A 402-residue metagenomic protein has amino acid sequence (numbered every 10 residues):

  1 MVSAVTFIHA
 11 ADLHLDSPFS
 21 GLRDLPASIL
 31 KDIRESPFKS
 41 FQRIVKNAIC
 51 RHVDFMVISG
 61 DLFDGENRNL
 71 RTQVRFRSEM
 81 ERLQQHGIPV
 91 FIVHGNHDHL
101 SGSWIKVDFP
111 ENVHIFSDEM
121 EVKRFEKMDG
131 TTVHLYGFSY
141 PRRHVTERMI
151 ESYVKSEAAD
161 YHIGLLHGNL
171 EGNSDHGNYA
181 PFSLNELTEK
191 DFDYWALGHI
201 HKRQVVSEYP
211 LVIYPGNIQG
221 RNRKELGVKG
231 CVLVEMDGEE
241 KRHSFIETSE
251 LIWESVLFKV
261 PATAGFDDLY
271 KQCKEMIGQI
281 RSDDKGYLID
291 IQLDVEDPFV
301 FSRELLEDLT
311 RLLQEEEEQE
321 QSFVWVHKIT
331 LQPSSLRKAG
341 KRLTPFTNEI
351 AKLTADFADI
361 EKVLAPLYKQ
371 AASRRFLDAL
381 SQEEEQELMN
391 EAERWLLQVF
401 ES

Functional and structural regions predicted by a protein language model:
M1-L70, Q382-E383, N390: N-terminal active-site segment of His-dependent metallophosphoesterases
P26, F55, E66-E235: His/Asp/Glu-rich metal-coordinating catalytic cores of metallo-dependent phosphodiesterases/hydrolases acting on
R34-F38, T72-Q73, T146, H176-G177 (+2 more regions): A conditional alpha-helix N-cap/helix-loop micro-motif detector
S40-I44, R75, Q272: Well-ordered alpha-helical segments embedded in enzymatic catalytic cores
A48, L83, I280: Hydrophobic pocket-lining residues that define ligand/cofactor binding sites across diverse proteins
E121-M128, P215-E275, D290: Binuclear metal-dependent phosphoesterase catalytic core
E250-S402: Accessory, non-catalytic peripheral segments of nucleic-acid enzymes
